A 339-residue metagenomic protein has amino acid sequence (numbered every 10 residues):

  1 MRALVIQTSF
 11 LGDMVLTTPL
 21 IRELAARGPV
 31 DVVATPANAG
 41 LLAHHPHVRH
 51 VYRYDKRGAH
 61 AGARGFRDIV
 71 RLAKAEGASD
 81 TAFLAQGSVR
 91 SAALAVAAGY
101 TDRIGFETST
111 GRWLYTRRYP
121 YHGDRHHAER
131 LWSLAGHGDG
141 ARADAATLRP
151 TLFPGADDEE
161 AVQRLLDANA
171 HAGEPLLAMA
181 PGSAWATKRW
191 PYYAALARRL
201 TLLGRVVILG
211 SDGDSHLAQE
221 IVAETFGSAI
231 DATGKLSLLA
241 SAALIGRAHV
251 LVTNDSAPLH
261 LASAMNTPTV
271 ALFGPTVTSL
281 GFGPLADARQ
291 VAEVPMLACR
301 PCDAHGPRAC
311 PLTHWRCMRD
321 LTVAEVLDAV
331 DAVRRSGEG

Functional and structural regions predicted by a protein language model:
M1-G339: Catalytic machinery of carbohydrate-active enzymes, primarily nucleotide-sugar-dependent glycosyltransferases
